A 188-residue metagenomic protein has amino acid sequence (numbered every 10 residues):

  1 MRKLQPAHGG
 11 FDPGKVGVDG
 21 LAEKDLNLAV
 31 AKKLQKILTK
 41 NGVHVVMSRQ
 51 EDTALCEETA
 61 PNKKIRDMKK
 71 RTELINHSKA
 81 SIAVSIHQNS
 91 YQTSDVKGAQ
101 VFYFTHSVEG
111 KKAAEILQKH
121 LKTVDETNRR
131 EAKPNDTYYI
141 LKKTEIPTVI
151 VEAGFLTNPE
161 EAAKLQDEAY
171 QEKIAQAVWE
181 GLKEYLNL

Functional and structural regions predicted by a protein language model:
M1-E115: Catalytic-core regions of hydrolytic enzymes
G10, A54, T123, L156-T157: Active-site/binding-pocket entry motifs
G42, G98, N128-R129, E145: A generic structural signal for alpha->beta connector loops
K70, K119, A163: Charged/polar, solvent-exposed surface patches and flexible loops
E73, S78, Q92, R129-L188: Active-site-adjacent mobile loop/cap segments within catalytic or ligand-binding domains
G110-P134: Active-site-adjacent substrate-binding region of metalloamidase/peptidase-like peptide-processing proteins
